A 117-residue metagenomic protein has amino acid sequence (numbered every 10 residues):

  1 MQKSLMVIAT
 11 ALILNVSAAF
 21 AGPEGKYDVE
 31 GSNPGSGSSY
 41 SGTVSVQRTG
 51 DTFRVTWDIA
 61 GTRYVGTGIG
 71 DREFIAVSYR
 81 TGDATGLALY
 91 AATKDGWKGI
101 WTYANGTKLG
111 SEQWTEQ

Functional and structural regions predicted by a protein language model:
M6-L14: Hydrophobic helical h-region of N-terminal Sec-dependent signal peptides in bacterial secretory/periplasmic proteins
V16-A18: N-terminal signal peptide c-region/cleavage motif recognized by signal peptidases
G22-Q117: Central antiparallel beta-sheet cores of small beta-barrel/beta-sandwich binding domains
